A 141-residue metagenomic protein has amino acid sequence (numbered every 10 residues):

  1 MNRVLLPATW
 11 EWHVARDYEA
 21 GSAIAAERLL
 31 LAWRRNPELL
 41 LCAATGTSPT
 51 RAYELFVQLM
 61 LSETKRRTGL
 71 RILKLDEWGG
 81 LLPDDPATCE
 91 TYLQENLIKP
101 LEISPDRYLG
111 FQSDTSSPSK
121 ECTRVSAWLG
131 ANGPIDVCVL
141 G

Functional and structural regions predicted by a protein language model:
M1-L41: N-terminal glycine-/serine-/threonine-rich phosphate-binding loop
M1-T9, K65-V139: Ligand-binding beta-strand-loop-alpha-helix segment within the catalytic cores of soluble metabolic enzymes
A15, E19, A23, T50 (+2 more regions): Electropositive phosphate-/nucleotide-binding environments in soluble metabolic enzymes
A25, A52-F56, P83-D85: Short, glycine/acidic-enriched capping/hinge loops at junctions between secondary-structure elements
A26-R34, V57, L61, Q94-I98 (+1 more regions): Generic structural signal for well-ordered alpha-helical scaffold segments
R28-L29, G46, L93, Y108: Buried hydrophobic positions in well-ordered alpha/beta secondary-structure cores of metabolic enzymes
R35-S62: Glycine-rich N-terminal segment of FAD-binding domains in flavoprotein oxidoreductases, spanning the beta-loop-helix
L41-A43, V137-L140: Beta-strand elements within well-structured catalytic alpha/beta cores of enzymes that handle phosphate/sulfate esters
